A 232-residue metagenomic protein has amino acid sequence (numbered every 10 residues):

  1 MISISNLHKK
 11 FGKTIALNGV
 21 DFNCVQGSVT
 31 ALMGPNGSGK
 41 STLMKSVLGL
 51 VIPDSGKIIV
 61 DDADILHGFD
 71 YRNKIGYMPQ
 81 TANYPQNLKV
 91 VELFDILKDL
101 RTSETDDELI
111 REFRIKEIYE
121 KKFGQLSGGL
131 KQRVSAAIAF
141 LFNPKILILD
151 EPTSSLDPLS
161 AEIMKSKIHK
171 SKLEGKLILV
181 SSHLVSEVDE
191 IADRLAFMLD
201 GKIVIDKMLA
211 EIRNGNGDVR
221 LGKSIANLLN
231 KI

Functional and structural regions predicted by a protein language model:
M33-P35: The feature captures the beta-strand-to-loop junction immediately N-terminal to the Walker
L48: Helix-to-loop junction immediately C-terminal to a conserved catalytic motif
G56-H67, Y71: Conserved ABC transporter NBD signature motif
D95, S103-Y119: Conserved ABC ATPase "signature" region
L147-E151: Catalytic Walker B motif of ABC-type/P-loop ATPase nucleotide-binding domains
